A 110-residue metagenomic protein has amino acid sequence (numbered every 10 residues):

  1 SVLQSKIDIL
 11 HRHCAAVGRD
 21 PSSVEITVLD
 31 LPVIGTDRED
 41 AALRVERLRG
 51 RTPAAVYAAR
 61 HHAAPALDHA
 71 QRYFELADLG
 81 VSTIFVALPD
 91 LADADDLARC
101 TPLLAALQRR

Functional and structural regions predicted by a protein language model:
S1-R110: Active-site-adjacent structural elements that line small-molecule/cofactor binding pockets in enzymes
